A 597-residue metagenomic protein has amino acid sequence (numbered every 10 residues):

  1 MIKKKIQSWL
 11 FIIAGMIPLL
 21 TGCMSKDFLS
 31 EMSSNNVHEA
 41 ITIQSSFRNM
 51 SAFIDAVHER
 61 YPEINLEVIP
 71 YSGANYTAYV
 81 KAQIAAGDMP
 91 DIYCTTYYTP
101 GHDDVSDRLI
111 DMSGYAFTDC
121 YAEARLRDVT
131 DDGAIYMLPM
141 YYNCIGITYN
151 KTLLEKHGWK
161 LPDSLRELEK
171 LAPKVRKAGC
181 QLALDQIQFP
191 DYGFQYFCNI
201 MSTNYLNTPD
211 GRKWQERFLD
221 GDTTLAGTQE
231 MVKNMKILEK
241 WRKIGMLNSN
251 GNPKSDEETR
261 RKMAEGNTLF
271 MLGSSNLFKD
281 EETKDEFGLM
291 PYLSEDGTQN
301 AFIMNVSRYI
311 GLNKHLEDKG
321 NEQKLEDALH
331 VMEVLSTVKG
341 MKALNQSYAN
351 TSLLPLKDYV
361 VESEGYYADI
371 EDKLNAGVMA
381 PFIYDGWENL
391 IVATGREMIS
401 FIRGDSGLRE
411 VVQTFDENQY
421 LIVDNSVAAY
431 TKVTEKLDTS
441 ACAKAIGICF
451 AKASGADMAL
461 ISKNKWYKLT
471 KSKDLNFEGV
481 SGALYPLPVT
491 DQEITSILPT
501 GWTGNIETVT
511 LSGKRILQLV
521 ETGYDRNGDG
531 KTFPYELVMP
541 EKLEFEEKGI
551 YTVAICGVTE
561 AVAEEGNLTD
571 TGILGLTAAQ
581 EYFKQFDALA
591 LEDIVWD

Functional and structural regions predicted by a protein language model:
C23-G101, L161, T298, E410: Conserved N-terminal structural module of periplasmic/extracytoplasmic solute-binding proteins
T42, N49-M50, P70, Q346-L354 (+1 more regions): C-terminal capping/gating helix-and-loop segments adjacent to ligand/active sites or protein-protein/ligand interfaces
E59-R60, N65-E67, I244, E282-Y348: Extracytoplasmic/periplasmic substrate-recognition and gating elements
D91, T118-L153, Q181-L182, Q186 (+2 more regions): A structural signal for short loop-to-beta-strand junctions that line the ligand-binding cleft of periplasmic/secreted
T96-I145, Q195-C198, G288-P291: Hinge/lid segment of periplasmic solute-binding proteins
Y136, E169-D220: Extracytoplasmic/periplasmic solute-binding protein
E216-N252: Glycine-centered hinge/linker elements that transmit conformational signals in sensory and ligand-binding systems
I422-D597: Catalytic centers of hydrolytic enzymes
